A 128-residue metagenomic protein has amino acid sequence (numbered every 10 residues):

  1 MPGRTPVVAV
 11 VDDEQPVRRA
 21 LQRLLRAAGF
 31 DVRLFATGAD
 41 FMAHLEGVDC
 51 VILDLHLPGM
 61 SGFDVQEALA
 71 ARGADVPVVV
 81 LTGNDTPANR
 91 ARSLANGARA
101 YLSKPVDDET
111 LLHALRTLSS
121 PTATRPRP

Functional and structural regions predicted by a protein language model:
T5-Q15, L21-L25: Conserved acidic segment of CheY-like receiver
L34-C50: Acidic, metal-coordinating helix/loop segments flanking the phosphotransfer/catalytic sites of two-component signaling
A36-T37, S61-D64: Acidic catalytic/metal-coordinating carboxylates
M42, F63-D75: Short amphipathic alpha-helix used as the core "switch/output" element in two-component signaling
D54, T82: Active-site residues of response regulator receiver
P58, T86: The feature encodes the CheY-like receiver
A88, V106-R116: C-terminal output helix
